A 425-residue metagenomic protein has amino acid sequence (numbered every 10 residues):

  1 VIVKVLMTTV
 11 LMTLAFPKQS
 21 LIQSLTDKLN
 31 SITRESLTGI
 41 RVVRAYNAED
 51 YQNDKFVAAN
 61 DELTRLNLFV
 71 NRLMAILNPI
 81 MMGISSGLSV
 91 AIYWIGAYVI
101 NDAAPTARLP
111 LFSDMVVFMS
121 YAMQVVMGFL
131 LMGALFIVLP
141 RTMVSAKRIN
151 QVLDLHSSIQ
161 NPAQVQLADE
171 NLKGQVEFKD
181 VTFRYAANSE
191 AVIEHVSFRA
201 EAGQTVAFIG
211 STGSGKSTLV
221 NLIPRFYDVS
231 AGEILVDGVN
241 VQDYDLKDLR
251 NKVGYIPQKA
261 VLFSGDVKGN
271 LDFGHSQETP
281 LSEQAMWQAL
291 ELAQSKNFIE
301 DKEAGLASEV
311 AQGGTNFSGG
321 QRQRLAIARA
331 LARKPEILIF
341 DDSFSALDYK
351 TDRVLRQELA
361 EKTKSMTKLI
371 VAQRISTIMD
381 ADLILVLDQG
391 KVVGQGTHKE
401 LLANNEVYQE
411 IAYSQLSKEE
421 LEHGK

Functional and structural regions predicted by a protein language model:
V1-I2, T8-T13, F69-R148, V152-L153: Helix-loop-helix
L14-E35, R41-A91, R141, L155-S158 (+2 more regions): An intracellular "coupling" helix at the cytosolic face of ABC transporter transmembrane type-1 domains
S31, T38, V42-A45, R65 (+9 more regions): Regular, well-ordered alpha-helical segments
F56, I149, F178-D180: Conserved catalytic Walker-motif region of ABC-type ATPase nucleotide-binding domains
S157-N171: Pre-NBD coupling/linker segments of ABC/ABC-like ATPases
D169-K425: ABC-type nucleotide-binding domain
